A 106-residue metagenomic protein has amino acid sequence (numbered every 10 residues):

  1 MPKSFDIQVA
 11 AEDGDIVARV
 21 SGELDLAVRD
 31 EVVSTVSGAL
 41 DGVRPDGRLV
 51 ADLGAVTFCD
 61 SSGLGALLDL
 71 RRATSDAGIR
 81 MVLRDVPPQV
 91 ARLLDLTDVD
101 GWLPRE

Functional and structural regions predicted by a protein language model:
M1-F58, D69-E106: STAS-like cytosolic regulatory interaction modules
